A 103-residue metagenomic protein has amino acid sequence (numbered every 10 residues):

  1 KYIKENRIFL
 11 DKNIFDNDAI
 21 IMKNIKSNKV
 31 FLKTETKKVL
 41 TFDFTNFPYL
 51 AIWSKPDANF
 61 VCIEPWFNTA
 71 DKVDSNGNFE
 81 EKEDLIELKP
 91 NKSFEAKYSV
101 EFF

Functional and structural regions predicted by a protein language model:
K1-T45: Active-site/ligand-binding surface loops and adjacent short beta/alpha elements that line catalytic pockets across
M22, L32, I52-S54, L88-P90: A general structural signal for short secondary-structure junctions and capping/turn motifs
S27-K29, Y49, L85: Short, acidic/polar N-cap/turn motifs at the starts of alpha helices
K29-F31, C62, E95-S99: Beta-strand secondary-structure signal
T34-D74: Glycine-rich active-site loops that engage anionic ligands at enzyme catalytic sites
F67-T69, K82, F102: A short, acidic, flexible beta-alpha connecting loop/helix-capping segment that sits on the rim of active
N78-L85: Short alpha-helix capping/helix-loop boundary micro-motifs
I86-F102: Short Pro-Gly-centered flexible turn/kink motifs
